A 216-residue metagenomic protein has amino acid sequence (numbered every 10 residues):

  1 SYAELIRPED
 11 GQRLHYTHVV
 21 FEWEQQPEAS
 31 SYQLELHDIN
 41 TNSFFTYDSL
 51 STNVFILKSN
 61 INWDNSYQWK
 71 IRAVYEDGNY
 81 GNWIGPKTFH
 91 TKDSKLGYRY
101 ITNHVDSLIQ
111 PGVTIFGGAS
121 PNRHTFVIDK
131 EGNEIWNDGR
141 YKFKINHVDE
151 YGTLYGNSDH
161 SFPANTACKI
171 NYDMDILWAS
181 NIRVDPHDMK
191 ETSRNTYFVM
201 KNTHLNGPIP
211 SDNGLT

Functional and structural regions predicted by a protein language model:
S1-V19: Short, compositionally biased P/S/T/A/G/V-rich stretches that sit at domain boundaries
P8, F21-W23, L34, L57: Residue-level signature of extracellular beta-strand-rich folds
H18-E28: Conserved aromatic anchor
Q26-S30, A119-N122: Short proline/glycine-enriched turn/loop motifs at strand-loop junctions of beta-rich domains
S31-S66, V74-I84: Recognizes extended acidic, P/S/T-rich segments that occur within or adjacent to Ig-like beta-sandwich modules
N65, V74-T216: Histidine-/acidic-rich catalytic cores in large beta-rich domains
